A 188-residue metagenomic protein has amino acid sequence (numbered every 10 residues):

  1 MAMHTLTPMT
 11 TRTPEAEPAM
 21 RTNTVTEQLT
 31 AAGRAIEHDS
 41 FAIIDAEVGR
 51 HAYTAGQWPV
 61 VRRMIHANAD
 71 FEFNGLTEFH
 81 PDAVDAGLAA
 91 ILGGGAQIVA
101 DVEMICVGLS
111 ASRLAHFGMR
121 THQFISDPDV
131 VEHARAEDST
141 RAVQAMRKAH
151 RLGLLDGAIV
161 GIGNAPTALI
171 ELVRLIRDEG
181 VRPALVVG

Functional and structural regions predicted by a protein language model:
A2-A19: Ala/Thr-enriched low-complexity intrinsically disordered regions
M20-V99, V107: Electropositive, gly/pro-rich neighborhoods at or near active sites that engage anionic ligands
N68, V102-E103, I125-D127, I162-P166: Fold-independent oxyanion-binding glycine-rich loops and adjacent beta-strand/coil segments at enzyme active sites
I98-A100, Q123, G161-I162, V187: General beta-strand structural signal in soluble alpha/beta enzymes
L109-A111: Mixed-charge interfacial surface used for oligomerization/domain docking and macromolecular partner engagement
R113-A158: Long, charge-dense
T140-V187: Long, charge-patterned amphipathic alpha-helical coiled-coil/hairpin "stalk" segments used as oligomerization
